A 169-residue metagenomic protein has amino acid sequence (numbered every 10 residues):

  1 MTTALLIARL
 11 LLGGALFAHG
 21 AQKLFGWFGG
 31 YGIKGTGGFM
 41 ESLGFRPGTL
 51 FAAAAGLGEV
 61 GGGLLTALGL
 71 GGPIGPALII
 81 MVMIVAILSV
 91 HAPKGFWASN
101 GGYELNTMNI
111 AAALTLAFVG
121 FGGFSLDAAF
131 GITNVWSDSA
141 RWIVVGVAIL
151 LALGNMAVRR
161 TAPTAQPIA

Functional and structural regions predicted by a protein language model:
M1-F28, T49, G71-A169: Extended, low-polarity transmembrane helix blocks
G26-F51: Membrane-interface interhelical connector segments
G37, G61-L64, L78-M81: A general structural signal for well-ordered alpha-helical packing
L50-G58: Short hydrophobic alpha-helical membrane-embedded segments
L57-A67, V90: Hydrophobic, membrane-inserted alpha-helices
